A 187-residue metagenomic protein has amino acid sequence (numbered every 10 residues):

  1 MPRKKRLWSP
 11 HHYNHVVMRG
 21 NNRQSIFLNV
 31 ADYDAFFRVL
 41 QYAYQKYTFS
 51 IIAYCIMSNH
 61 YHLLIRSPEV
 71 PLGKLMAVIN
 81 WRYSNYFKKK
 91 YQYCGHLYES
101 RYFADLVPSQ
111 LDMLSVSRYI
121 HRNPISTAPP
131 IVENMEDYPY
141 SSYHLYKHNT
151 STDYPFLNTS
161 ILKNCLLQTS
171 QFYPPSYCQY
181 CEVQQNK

Functional and structural regions predicted by a protein language model:
M1-A53, S67-K187: Short Pro-Cys-Gly-centered "Cys-loop" motif that presents a nucleophilic cysteine in a tight turn
N59-S67: Short beta-strand->loop micro-motif that forms the acidic, two-metal-ion catalytic signature in nucleotide-processing
